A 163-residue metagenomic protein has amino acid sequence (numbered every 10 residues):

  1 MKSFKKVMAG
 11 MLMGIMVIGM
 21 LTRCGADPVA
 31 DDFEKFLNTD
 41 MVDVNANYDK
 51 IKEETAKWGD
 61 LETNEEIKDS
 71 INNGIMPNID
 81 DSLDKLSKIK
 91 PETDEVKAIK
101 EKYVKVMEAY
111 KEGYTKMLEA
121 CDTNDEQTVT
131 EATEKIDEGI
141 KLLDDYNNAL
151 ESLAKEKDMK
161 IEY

Functional and structural regions predicted by a protein language model:
M1-D27: Sec-dependent N-terminal signal peptides of Gram-positive bacterial secreted proteins and lipoproteins
D32-M107, E112-Y114, E119-I161: Alpha-helical segments in soluble extracytoplasmic regions
